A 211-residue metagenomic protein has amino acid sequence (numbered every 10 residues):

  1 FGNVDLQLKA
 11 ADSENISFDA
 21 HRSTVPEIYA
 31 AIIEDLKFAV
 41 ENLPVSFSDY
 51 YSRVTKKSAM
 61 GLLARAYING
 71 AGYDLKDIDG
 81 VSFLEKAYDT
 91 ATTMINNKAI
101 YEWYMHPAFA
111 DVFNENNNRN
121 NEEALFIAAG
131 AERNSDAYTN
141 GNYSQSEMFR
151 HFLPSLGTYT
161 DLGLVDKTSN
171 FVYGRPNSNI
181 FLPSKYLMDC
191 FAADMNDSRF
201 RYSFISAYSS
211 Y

Functional and structural regions predicted by a protein language model:
F1-T55, R65-D79: Aromatic-anchored glycine-rich loop motif in surface-exposed flexible loops
Y29, K37, K57-M60, R65-Y211: An aromatic- and glycine-enriched ligand-binding surface/loop that stacks and positions planar moieties
